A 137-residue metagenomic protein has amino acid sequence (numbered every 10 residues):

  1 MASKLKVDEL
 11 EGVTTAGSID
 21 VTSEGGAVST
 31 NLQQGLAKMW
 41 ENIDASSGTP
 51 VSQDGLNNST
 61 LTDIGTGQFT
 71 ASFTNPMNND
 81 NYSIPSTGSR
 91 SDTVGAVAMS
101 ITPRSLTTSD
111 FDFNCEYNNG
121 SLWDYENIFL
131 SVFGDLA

Functional and structural regions predicted by a protein language model:
S3-K4, E11-N79, D110-A137: Extracellular receptor-binding modules and their adjoining Ser/Thr/Gly/Asp/Asn-rich linkers
N78-L106: Terminal beta-strand-rich extracellular "head" domains that mediate receptor/glycan or other ligand binding
